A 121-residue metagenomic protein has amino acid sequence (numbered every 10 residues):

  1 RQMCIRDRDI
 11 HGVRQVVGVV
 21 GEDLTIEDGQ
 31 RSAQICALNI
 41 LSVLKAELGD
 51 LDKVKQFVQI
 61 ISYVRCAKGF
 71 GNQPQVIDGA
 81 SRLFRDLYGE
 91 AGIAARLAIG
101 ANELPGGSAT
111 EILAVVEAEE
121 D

Functional and structural regions predicted by a protein language model:
R1-I5: Short, small-residue-biased leader/transition segments that mark boundaries at the very start of proteins
R6-G29: RNase H-like nuclease fold core
S32-E47, A80-L83: Short, well-ordered amphipathic alpha-helical segments that serve as non-catalytic structural scaffolds within diverse
V43-K53, E90-A91: Surface-exposed helix-capping loop/turn segments at secondary-structure junctions
Q59-R65: Short glycine-rich or small-residue beta-strand-to-loop segments that form or flank ligand, phosphate, metal/Fe-S
C66, V116-E120: Beta-strand elements of well-folded, non-transmembrane domains
N72-T110: Short, conserved loop-to-beta-strand elements that form functional interface hotspots
